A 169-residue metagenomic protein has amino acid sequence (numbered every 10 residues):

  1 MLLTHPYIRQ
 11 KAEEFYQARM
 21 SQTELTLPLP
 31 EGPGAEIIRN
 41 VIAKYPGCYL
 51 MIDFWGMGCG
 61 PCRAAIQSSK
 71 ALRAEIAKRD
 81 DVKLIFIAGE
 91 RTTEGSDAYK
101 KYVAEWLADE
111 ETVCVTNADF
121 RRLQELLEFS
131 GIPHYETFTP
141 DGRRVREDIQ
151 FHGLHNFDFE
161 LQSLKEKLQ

Functional and structural regions predicted by a protein language model:
M1-P46, D97, K101: N-proximal helix/coil linker or "cap" segments that precede and/or mark the start of modular domains
I38-R63, S69: Short active-site neighborhood of thiol/selenol oxidoreductases, capturing the structured segment around
A43, A74-K78, A104, R143 (+1 more regions): Sec-exported extracytoplasmic/periplasmic mature domains
Y45-L50, R79-K83, L107-E111, P140-D141: Loop/turn elements at helix/coil->beta-strand transitions in domains of secreted/extracellular proteins
I52, I85-I87, E136: Conserved hydrophobic packing residues within short motifs/helices of P-loop NTPase cores of ABC-family ATPases
A64-W106, N117-Q124: Structural microenvironment flanking redox-active thiols in thiol-disulfide oxidoreductases
A108, V115-S163: Thiol/disulfide oxidoreductase modules built on the thioredoxin-like
